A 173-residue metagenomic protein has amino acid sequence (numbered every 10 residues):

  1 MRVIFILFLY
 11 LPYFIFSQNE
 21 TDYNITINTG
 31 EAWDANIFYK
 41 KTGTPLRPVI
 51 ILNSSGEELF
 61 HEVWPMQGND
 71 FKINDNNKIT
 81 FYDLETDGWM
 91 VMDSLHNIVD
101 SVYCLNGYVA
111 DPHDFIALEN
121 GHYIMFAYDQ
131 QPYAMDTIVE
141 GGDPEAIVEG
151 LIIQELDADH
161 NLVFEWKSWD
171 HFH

Functional and structural regions predicted by a protein language model:
M1-E20: Bacterial Sec-dependent N-terminal signal peptides
Q18-H173: Histidine-/acidic-rich catalytic cores in large beta-rich domains
